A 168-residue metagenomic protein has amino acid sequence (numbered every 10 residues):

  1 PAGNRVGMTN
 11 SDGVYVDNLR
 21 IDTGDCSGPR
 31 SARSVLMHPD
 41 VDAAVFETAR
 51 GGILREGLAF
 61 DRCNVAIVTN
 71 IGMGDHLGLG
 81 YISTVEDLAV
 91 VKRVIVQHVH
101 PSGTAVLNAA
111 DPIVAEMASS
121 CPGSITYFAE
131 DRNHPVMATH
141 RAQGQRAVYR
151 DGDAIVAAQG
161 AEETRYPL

Functional and structural regions predicted by a protein language model:
A2, H38-P39, H98, S120: Alpha-helix C-cap/termination motif
A2-D17: Short beta-strand-centered segment that lines the nucleotide-binding/catalytic pocket of NTP-utilizing
R5-V6, A43, A105, I125: Hydrophobic anchor at the start of a short beta-strand that flanks the dinucleotide cofactor-binding loop
T9, F46-E47, N108, F128: Generic beta-strand/beta-sheet core signal
G13-V14, G51, N133: Positions that flank functional sites
V14-I21, V41-A43, G72-Y81: Short, basic, glycine/proline-bearing loop/turn elements
L19-E56: Conserved nucleotide-sensing/catalytic segment adjacent to the nucleotide-binding pocket in NTP-handling enzymes
R55-L168: Acidic, Mg2+-coordinating active-site environments of NTP-dependent enzymes
